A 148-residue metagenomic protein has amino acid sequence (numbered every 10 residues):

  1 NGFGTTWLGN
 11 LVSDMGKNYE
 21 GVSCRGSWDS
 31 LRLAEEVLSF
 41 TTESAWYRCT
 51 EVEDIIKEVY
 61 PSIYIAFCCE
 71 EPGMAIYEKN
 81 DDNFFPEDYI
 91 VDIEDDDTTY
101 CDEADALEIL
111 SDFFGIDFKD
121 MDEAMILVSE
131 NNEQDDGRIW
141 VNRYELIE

Functional and structural regions predicted by a protein language model:
N1-E148: Intrinsic low-complexity, intrinsically disordered or marginally ordered coil/linker segments
